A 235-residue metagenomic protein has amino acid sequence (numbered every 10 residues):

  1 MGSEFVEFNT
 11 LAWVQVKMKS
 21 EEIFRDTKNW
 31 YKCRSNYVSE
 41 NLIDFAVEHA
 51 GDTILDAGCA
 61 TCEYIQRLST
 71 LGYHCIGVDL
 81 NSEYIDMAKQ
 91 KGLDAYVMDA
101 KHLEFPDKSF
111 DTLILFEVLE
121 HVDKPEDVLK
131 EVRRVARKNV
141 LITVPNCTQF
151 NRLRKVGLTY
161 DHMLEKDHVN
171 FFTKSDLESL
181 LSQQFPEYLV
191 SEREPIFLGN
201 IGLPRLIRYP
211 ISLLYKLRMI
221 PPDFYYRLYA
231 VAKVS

Functional and structural regions predicted by a protein language model:
M1-P106, T112, F116, L129 (+7 more regions): Conserved N-terminal segment of class I S-adenosyl-L-methionine
H102, E120, Q149: Active-site micro-motifs of SAM-dependent methyltransferase domains
F116-L119, T143: Residues lining the SAM
E120-D123, F172: Residue-level signal for the nucleotide or nucleotide-sugar donor/cofactor binding architecture
D123-D127, R152: Short N-terminal helix/helix-N-cap motif within the alpha/beta-hydrolase-1
E126-V140: A short glycine-rich, Lys/Arg-flanked "PGG" loop and its adjoining helix->strand segment in the class I
K138, N146-T148, E194-I196: Short, flexible active-site-adjacent loop segments at beta-strand->alpha-helix junctions, enriched in small/polar
L141-M163, H168: Conserved class I S-adenosyl-L-methionine
